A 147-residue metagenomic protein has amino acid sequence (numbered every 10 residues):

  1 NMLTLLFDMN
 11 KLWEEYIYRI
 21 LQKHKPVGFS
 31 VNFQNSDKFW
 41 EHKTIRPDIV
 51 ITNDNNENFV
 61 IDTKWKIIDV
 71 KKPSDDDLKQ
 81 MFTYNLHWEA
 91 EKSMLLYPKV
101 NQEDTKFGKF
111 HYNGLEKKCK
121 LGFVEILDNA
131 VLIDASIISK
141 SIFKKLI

Functional and structural regions predicted by a protein language model:
M2-I147: Catalytic core segments in nucleotide and nucleic-acid processing enzymes
